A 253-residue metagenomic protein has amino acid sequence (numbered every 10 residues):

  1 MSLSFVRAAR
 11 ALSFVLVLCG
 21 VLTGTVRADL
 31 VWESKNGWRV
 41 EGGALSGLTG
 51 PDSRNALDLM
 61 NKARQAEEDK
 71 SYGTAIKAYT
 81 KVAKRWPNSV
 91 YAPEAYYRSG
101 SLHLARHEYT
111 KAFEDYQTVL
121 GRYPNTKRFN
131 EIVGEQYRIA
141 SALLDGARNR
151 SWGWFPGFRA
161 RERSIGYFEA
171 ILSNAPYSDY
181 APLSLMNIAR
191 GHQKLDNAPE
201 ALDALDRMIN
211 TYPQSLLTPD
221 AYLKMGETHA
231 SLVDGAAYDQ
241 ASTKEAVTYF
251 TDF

Functional and structural regions predicted by a protein language model:
S2-F5, T25-F253: Acidic, polar-rich low-complexity tracts and alpha-helical solenoid repeat scaffolds
A11-V21: Bacterial N-terminal signal peptides
